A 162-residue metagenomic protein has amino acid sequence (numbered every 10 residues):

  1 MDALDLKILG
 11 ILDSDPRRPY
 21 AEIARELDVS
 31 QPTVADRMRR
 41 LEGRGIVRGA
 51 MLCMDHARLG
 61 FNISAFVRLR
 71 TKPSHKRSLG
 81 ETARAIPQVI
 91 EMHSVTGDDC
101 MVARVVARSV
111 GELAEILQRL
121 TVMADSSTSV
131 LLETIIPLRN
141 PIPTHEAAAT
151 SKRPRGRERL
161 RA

Functional and structural regions predicted by a protein language model:
M1-A162: A compositional/biophysical signature of low hydrophobicity enriched in polar/charged and small residues
